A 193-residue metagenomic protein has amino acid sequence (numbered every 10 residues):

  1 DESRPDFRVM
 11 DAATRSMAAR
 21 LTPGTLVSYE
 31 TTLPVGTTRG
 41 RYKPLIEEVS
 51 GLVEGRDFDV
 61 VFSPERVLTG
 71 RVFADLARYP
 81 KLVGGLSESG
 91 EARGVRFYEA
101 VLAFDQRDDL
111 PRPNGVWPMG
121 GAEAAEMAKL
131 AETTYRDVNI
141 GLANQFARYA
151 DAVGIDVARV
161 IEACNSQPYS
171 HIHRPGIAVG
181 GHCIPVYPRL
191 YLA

Functional and structural regions predicted by a protein language model:
D1-A193: Structural/interface elements that position substrates and couple domains in central-metabolism enzymes
